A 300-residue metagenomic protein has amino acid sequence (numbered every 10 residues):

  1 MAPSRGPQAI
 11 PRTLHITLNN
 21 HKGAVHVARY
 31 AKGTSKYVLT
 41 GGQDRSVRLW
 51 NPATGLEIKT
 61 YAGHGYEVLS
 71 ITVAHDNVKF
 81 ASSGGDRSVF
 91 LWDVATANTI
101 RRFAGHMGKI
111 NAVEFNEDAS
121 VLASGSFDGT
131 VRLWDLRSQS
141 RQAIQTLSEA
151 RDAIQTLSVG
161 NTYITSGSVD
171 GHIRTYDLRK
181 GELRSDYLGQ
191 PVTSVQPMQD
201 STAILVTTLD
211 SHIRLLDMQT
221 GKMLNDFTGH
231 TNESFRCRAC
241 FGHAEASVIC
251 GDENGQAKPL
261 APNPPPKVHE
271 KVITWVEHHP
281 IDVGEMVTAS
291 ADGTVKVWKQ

Functional and structural regions predicted by a protein language model:
M1-R29, T34-Y37: Intrinsically disordered, low-complexity acidic/Ser/Thr/Pro-rich linker and tail segments in large eukaryotic scaffolds
T13-H15, L56-K59, N98-R101, Q142-Q145 (+3 more regions): A structural motif specific to WD40 beta-propellers
L18-V25, A62-V68, A104-I110, L147-I154 (+3 more regions): WD40/WD-repeat beta-propeller blade N-cap
A28, V47-W50, V89-D93, V113 (+5 more regions): WD40-repeat beta-propellers
A28-S35, I71-N77, E114-S120, L157-T162 (+5 more regions): Loop/turn segments within WD40 beta-propeller blades
T40-D44, D76, S82-D86, S124-D128 (+4 more regions): Conserved strand-to-loop turn within each blade of WD40 beta-propeller repeats
M107-S185: Solenoidal tandem-repeat scaffolds enriched in leucines and small polar residues
T274-Q300: Blade-level signature of beta-propeller repeat domains, shared across WD40, Kelch, NHL, RCC1 and BNR/Asp-box propellers
